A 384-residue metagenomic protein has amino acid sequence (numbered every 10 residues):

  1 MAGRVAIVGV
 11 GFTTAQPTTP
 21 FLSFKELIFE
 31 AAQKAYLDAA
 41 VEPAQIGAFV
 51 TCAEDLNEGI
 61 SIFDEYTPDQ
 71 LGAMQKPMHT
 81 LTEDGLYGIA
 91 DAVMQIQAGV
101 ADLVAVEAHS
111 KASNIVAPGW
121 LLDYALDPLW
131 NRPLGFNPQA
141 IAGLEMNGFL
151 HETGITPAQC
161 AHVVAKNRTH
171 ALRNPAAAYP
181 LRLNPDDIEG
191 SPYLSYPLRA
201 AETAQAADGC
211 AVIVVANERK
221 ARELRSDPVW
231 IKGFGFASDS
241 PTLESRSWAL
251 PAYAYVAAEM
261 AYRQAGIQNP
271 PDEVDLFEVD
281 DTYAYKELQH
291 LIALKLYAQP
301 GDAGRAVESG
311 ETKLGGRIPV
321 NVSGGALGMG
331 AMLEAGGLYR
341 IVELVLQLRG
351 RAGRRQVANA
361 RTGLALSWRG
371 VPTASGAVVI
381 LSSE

Functional and structural regions predicted by a protein language model:
M1-D84, D91, F149-P157, A178-D187 (+4 more regions): Conserved active-site "lid/cap" helical segment
M1-K25, A161-H162, Y193-M260, G310-S323 (+5 more regions): Condensing-enzyme catalytic core mediating Claisen C-C bond formation in acyl metabolism
L22-E30, A44, I62, Y66 (+13 more regions): Conserved active-site and cofactor/substrate-binding residues in soluble primary-metabolism enzymes
P43-C52, H79-T80, V104-H109, A158-A165 (+5 more regions): Beta-strand segments within the central parallel beta-sheet cores of soluble alpha/beta enzyme folds
A53-L103, E107, K111-I141, Y179-Q205 (+3 more regions): Conserved catalytic cysteine-centered active-site region of acyl-thioester-dependent Claisen-condensing enzymes
N57-Y66, L243-S247, D281-G304, G316 (+2 more regions): Short glycine/threonine-rich loop-to-helix capping motif typified by GTGT followed within a few residues by an Asp-Pro
L81-S110, Q139-R173, I213-R219, M329-A352: Active-site-proximal alpha-helical scaffold in enzymes
P251-Y255, E259-Y285, A293-Y297, A326-M332: Extended C-terminal subregions enriched in glycine
